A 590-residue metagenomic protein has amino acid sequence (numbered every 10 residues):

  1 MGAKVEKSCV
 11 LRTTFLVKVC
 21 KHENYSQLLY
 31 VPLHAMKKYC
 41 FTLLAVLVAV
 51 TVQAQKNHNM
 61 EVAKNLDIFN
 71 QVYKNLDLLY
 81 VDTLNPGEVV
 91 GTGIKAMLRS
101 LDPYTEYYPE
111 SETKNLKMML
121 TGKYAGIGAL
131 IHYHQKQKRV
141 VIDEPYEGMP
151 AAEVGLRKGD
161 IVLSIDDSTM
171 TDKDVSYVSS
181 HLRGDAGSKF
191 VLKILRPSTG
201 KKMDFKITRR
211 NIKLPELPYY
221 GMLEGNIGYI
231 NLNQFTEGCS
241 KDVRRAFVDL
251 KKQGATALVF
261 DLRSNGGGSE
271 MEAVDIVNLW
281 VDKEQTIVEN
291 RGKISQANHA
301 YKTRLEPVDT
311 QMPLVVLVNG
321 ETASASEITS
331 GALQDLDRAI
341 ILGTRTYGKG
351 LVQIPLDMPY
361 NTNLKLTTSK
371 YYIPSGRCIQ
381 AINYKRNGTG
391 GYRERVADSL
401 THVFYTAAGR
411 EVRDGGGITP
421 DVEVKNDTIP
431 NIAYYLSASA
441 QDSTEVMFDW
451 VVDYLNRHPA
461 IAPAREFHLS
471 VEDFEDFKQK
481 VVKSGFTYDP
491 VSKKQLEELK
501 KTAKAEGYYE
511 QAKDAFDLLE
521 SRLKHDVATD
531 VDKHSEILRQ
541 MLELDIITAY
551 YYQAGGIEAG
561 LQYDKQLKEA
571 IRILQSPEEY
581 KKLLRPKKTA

Functional and structural regions predicted by a protein language model:
M1, V5, C9, T13-N59: Bacterial Sec-dependent N-terminal signal peptides
Q53-N65, F69-P86, V141-P145, M149-K158 (+3 more regions): Cleft-lining beta-strand/loop regions that shape enzyme active-site pockets
Y80-V141, G187-R209, L214-Y219, L561-I571 (+1 more regions): Extended, small/polar residue-biased N-terminal targeting/export presequences and adjacent propeptide/linker tracts
Y107, I287, Y301, I379 (+2 more regions): Short clusters of hydrophobic/aromatic residues that line enzyme substrate/ligand-binding pockets
I127, E306, K365-T367: A structural signal for short loop-to-beta-strand junctions that line the ligand-binding cleft of periplasmic/secreted
A325, D337, L342-T344, G348-R410 (+1 more regions): Polar, glycine-rich mid-to-C-terminal structural blocks that act as macromolecule-binding/assembly scaffolds
C378-A590: Conserved functional hotspot residues or short segments at active or partner-binding sites across diverse domains
